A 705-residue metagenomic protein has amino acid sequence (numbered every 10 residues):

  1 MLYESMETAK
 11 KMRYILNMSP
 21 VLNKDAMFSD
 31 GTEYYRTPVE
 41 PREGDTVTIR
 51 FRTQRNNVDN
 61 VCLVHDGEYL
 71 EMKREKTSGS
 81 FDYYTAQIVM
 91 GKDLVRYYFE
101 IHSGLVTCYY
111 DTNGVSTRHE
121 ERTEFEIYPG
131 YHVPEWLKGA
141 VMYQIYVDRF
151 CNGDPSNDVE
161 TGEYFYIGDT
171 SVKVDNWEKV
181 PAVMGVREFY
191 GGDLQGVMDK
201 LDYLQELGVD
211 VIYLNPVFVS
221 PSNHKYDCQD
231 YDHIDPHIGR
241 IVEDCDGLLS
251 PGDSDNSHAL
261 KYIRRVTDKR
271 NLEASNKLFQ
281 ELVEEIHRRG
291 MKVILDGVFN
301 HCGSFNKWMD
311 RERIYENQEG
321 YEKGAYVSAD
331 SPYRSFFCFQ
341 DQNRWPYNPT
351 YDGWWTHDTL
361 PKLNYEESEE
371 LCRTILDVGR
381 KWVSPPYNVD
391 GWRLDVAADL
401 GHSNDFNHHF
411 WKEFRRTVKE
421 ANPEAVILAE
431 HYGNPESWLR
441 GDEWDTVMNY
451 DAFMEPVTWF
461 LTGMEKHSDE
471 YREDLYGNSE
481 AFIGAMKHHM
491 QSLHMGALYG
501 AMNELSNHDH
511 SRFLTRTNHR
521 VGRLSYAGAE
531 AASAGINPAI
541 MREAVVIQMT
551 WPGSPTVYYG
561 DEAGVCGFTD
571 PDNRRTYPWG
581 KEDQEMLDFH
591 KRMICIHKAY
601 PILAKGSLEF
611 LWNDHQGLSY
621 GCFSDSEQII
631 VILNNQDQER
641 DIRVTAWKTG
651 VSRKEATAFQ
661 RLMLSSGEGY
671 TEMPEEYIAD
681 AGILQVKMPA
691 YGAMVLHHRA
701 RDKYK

Functional and structural regions predicted by a protein language model:
M1-G139, Y143: Glycan-association/targeting regions that enable binding to alpha-glucans and other polysaccharides
P38, D45-R50, L611-V651, Y691 (+1 more regions): Carbohydrate-binding surface patches
F51, I145, L204, L214 (+9 more regions): Conserved, mostly hydrophobic/aromatic
R55, E676-K705: C-terminal beta-strand-rich structural cap/linker in extracellular carbohydrate-active enzymes
V141-Y143, I212-L214, V293-L295, W392 (+4 more regions): Hydrophobic faces of well-ordered beta-strands that scaffold small-molecule active sites in alpha/beta enzyme cores
V147-D210, V217-P386, F414, E420 (+2 more regions): Substrate-binding/active-site clefts of carbohydrate-active enzymes
F305-D310, G379-R380, P386, W411 (+8 more regions): Conserved alpha/beta catalytic core and glycan-binding cleft of carbohydrate-active enzymes
P578-L611: Aromatic- and carboxylate-lined catalytic core of secreted/periplasmic carbohydrate-active enzymes
